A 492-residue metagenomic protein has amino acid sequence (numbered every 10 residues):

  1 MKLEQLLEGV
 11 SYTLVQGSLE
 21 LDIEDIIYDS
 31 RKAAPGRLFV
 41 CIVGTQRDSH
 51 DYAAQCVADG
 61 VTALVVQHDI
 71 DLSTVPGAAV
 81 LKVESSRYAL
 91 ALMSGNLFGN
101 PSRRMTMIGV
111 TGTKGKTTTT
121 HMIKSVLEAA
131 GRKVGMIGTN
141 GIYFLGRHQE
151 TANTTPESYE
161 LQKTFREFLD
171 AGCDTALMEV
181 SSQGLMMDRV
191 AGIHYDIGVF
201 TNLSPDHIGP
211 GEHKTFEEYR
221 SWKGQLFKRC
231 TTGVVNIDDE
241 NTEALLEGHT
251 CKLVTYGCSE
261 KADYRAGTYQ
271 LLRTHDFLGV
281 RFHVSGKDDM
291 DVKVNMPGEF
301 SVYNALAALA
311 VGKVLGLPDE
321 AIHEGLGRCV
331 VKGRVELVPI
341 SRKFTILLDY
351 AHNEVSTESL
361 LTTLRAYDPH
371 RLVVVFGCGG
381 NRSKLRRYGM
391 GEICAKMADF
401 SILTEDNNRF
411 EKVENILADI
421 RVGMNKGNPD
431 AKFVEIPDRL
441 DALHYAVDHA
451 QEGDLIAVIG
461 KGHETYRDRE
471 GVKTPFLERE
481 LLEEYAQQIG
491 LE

Functional and structural regions predicted by a protein language model:
M1-L14, P35-L38, T250, K287 (+4 more regions): ATP-dependent carboxylate-amine ligase
M1-L92, K228, Y269, K293 (+4 more regions): N-terminal leader/targeting and accessory segments in enzymes
L7-G9, I70-G77, A171, D196-I346 (+1 more regions): Acidic, Mg2+-coordinating active-site environments of NTP-dependent enzymes
L7-V10, A89-G233, I237, N241-H249 (+3 more regions): Phosphate-binding loop of NTP-binding sites
G44-Q46, S182-Q183, S204-H207, D239-E240 (+3 more regions): Short glycine-rich anion-binding loops that position phosphate/pyrophosphate groups of nucleotides and phosphorylated
A53-A58, L169, A191, R365: Non-catalytic positions within long, well-ordered alpha-helices that form the structural scaffold/packing of enzyme
A58, T62-H68, G233-I237, V375-F376 (+1 more regions): Short internal beta-strands
M136, M178, G198, V235 (+4 more regions): Structural beta-sheet core signal
